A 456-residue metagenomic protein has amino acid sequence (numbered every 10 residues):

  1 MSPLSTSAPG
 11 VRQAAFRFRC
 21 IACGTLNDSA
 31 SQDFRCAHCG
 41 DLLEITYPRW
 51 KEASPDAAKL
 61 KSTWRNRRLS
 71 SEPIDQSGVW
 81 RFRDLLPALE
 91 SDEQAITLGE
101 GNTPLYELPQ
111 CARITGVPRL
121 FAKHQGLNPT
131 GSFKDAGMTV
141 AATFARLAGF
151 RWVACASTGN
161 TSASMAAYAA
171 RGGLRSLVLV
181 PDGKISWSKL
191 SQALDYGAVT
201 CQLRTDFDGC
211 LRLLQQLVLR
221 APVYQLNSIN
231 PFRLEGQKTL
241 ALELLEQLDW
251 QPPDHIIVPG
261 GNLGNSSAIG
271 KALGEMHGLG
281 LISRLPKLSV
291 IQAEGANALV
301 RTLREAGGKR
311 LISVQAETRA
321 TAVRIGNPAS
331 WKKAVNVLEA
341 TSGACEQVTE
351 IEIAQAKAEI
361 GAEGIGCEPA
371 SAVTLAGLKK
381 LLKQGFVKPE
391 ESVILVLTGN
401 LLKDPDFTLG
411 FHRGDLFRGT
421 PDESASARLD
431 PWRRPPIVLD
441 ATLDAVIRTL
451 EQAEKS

Functional and structural regions predicted by a protein language model:
S2-S456: PLP-dependent amino-acid enzyme catalytic core
